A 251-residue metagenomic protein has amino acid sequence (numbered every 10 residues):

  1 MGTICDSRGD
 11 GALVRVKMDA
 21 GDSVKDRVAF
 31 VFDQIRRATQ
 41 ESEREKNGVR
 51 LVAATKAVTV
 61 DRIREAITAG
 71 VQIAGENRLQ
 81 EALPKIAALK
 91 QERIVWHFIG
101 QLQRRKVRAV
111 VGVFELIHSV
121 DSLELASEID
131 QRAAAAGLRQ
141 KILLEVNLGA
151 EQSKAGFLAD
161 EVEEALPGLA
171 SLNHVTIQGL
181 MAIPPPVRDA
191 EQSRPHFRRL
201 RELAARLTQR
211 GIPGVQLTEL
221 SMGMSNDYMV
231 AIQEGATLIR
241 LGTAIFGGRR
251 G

Functional and structural regions predicted by a protein language model:
T3-N226, V230-E234, F246-G248: Conserved alpha/beta-domain cores
T237-L238: Divalent-metal-activated hydrolytic enzyme cores
L241, F246-G251: Short C-terminal tail/terminal secondary-structure segment of NAD(P)H-dependent dehydrogenase/reductase domains
